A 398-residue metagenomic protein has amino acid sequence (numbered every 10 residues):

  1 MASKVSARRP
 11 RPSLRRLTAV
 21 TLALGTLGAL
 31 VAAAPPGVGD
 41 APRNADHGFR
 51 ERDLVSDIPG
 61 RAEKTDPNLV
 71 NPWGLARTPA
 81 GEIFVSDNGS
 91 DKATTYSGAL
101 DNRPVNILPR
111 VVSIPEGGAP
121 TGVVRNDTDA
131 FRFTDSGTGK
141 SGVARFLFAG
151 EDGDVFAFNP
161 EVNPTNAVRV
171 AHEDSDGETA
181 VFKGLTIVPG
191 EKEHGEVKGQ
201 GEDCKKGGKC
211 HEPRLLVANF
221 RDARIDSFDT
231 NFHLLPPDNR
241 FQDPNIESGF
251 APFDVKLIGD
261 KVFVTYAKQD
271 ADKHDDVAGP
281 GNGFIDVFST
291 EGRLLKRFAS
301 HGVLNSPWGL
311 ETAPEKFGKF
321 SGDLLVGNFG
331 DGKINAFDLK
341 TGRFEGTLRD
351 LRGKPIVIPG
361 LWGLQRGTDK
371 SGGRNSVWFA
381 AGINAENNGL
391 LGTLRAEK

Functional and structural regions predicted by a protein language model:
A2-G39: Secretory targeting and sorting signals
P36-K398: Sequence/structural signature of beta-propeller domains
